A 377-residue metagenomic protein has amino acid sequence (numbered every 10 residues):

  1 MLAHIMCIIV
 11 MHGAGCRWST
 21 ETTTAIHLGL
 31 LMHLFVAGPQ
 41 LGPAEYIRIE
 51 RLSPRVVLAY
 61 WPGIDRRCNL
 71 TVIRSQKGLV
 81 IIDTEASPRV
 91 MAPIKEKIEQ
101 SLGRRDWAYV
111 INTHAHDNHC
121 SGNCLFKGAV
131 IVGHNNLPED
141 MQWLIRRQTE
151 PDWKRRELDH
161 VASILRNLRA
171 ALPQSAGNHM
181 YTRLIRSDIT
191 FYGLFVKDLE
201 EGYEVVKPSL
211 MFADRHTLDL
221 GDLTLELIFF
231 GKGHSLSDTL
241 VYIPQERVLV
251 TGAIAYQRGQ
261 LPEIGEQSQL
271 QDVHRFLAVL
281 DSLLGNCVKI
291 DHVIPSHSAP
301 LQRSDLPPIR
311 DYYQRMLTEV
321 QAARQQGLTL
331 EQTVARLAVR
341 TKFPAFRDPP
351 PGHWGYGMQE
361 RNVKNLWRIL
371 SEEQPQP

Functional and structural regions predicted by a protein language model:
H4, A25-L34: Bacterial N-terminal signal peptides
L41, Y46, R51, R146-F230 (+1 more regions): Metallo-beta-lactamase
I49-E99, T239-A253: Conserved beta-strand hairpin/beta-sheet module of binuclear metal-dependent hydrolase folds, prominently
R55, I73, D83, I98 (+9 more regions): Divalent metal-coordination and catalytic microenvironments
Q76-G78, R89-G133: Active-site metal-binding motif and surrounding structural segment of the metallo-beta-lactamase
G78-V80, A86-R89, T217, T224-D311 (+1 more regions): Metallo-beta-lactamase
Q325-P377: C-terminal regulatory/interaction regions
